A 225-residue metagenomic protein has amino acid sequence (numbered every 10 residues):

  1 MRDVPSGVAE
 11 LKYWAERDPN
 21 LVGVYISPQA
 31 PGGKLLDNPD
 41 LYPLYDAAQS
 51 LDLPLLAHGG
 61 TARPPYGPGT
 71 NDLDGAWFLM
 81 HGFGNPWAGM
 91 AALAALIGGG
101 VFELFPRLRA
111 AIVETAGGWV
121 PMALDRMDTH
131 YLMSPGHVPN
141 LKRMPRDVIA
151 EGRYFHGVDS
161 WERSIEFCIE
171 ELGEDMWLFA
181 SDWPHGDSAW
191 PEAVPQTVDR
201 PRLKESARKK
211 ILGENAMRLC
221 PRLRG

Functional and structural regions predicted by a protein language model:
M1-A92: Active-site gating/metal-coordination segments in enzymes
M1-R2, G60-Y66, E114-W119, H185-D187 (+1 more regions): Short, solvent-exposed turn/loop segments enriched in Gly/Ser/Thr/Pro and often Arg
Y13, G99-G100, L108, W119 (+3 more regions): Mid-to-C-terminal alpha-helical segments outside catalytic/metal-binding sites
R17-G23, L51-L53, P106-R109, D147-Y154 (+1 more regions): Short, well-ordered coil/turn segments that N-cap beta-strands
I26, A57, V158, F179-A180: Conserved beta-strand positions
L55, G59-R63, I97-D147, E151: Aromatic-lined glycan-binding groove of carbohydrate-active enzymes
G67-P68, M122-L124, C168: Short, well-ordered secondary-structure micro-motifs
G84-A92, S134-E166: Aromatic-anchored helix/helix-loop segment that forms the rim or "lid" of small-molecule/cofactor binding pockets
